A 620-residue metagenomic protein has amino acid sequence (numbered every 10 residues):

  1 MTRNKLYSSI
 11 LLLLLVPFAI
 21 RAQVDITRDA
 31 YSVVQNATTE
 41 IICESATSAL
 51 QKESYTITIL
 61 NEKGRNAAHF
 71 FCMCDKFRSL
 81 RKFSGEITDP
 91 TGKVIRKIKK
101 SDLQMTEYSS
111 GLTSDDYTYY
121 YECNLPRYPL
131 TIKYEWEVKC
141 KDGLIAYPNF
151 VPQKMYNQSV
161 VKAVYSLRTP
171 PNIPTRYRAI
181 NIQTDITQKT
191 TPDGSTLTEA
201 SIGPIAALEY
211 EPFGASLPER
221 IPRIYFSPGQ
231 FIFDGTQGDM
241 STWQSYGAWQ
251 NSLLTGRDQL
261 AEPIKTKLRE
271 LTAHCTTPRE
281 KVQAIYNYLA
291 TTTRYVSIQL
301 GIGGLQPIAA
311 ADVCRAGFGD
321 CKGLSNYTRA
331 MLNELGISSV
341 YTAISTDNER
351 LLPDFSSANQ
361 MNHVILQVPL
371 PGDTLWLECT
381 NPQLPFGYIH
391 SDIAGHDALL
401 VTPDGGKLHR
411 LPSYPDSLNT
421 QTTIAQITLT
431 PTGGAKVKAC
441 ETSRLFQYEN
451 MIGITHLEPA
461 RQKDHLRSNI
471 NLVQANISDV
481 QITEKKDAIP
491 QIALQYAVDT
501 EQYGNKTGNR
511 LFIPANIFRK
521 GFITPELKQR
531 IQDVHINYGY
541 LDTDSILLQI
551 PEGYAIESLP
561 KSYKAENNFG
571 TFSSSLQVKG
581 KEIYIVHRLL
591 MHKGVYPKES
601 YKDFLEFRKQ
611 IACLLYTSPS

Functional and structural regions predicted by a protein language model:
Q23-M73, S413-E441, Q474, S478: Early extracytoplasmic/domain-onset interaction patches
Y55, L130-I132, Y165, I285 (+4 more regions): Cysteine-centered nucleophilic/redox motifs
C72-S101, V160-T175, G453-D479, S545-S562 (+1 more regions): Solvent-exposed beta-hairpin/edge-strand motifs
F83-Q153, Q183-P218, I424, T428 (+1 more regions): A surface-exposed beta-strand-loop module
K139-N149, M155-N157, V161-I298, P431-G433 (+4 more regions): Secretory-pathway-linked proteins and extracytosolic
G323-P412: Hydrophobic/aromatic-rich core segments of domains that either
D404-Y503: Long hydrophobic segments that form regular secondary structure
K463-S618: A carboxyl-terminal module marker
